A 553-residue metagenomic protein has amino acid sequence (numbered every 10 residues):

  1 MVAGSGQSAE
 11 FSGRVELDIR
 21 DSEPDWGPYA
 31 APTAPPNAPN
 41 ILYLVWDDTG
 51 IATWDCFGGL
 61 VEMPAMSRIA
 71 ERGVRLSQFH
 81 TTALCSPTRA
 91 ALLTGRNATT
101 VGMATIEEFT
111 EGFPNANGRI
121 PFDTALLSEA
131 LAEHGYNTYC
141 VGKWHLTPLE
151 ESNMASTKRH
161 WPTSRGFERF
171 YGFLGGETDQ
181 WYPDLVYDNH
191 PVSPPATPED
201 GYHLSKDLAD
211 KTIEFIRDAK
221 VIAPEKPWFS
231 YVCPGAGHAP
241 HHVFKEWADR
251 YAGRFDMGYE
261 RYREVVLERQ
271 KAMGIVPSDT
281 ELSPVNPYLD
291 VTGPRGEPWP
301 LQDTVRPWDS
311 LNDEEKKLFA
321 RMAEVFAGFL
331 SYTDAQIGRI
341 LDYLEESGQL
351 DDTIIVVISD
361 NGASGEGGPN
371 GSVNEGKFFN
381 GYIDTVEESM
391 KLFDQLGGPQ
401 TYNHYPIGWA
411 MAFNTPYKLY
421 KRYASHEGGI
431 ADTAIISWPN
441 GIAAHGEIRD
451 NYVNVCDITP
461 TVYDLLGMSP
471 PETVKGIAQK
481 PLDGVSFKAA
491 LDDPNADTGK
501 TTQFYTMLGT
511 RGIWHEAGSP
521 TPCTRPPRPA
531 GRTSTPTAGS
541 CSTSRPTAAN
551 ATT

Functional and structural regions predicted by a protein language model:
M1-S540, S544, A548-T553: Formylglycine-dependent sulfatase
